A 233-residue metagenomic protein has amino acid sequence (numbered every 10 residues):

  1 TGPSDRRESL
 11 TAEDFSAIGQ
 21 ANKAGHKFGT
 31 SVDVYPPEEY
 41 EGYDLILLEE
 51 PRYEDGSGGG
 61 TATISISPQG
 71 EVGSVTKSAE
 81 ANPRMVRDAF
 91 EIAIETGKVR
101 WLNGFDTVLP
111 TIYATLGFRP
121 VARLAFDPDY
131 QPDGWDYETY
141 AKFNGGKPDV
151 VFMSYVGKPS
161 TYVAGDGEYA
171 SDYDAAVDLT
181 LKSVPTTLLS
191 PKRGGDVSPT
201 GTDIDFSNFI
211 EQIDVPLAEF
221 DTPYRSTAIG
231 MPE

Functional and structural regions predicted by a protein language model:
T1-D33, P216-M231: Short amphipathic alpha-helix that is part of the acyltransferase structural core
T1-P3, L189-P232: Low-complexity, glycine/serine/proline-rich disordered segments that function as export/translocation leaders
R7, Y43, F118, I210 (+1 more regions): Short glycine-aromatic motifs
E8, S16, Q20-E80: A conserved beta-strand-loop-helix scaffold within acyl/acetyltransferase catalytic domains
L10, G60-A62, E95, L179 (+4 more regions): Intrinsically disordered/low-complexity terminal segments and short unstructured peptides
H26, K98, F118-R119, G195 (+2 more regions): Short aromatic/hydrophobic-glycine micro-motifs
G58-K142, P148, E233: Acyl-donor binding region in acyl/amide transferases
P128-L189: C-terminal "cap" of GNAT-fold acetyltransferases
